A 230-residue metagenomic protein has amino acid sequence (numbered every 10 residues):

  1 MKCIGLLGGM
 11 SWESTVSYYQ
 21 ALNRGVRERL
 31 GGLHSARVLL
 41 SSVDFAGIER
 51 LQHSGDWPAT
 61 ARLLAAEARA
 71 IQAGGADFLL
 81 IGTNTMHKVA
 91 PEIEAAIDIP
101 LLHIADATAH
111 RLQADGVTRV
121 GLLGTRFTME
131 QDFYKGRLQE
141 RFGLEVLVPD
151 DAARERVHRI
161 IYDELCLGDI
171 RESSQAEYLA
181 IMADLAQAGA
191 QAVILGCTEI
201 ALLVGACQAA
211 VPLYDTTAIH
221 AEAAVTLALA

Functional and structural regions predicted by a protein language model:
M1-A230: Non-catalytic structural scaffold of enzyme domains
